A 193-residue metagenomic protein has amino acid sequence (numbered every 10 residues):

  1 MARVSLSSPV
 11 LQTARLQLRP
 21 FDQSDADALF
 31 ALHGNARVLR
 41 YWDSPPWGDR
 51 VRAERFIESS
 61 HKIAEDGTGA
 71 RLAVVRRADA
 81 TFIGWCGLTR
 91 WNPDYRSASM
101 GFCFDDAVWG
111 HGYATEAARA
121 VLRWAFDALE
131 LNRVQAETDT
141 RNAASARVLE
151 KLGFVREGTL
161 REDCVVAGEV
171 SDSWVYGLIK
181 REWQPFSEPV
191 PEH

Functional and structural regions predicted by a protein language model:
M1-R40, R71-H193: Acyl-donor (CoA/ACP) binding surface of acyl/acetyltransferases
R37-S59, A70-L72: Conserved GNAT-fold acetyl-CoA-binding loop/helix
S59-S60, W124: A generic secondary-structure signal
K62-T68, F154: Short loop/turn motifs at secondary-structure junctions and domain boundaries
